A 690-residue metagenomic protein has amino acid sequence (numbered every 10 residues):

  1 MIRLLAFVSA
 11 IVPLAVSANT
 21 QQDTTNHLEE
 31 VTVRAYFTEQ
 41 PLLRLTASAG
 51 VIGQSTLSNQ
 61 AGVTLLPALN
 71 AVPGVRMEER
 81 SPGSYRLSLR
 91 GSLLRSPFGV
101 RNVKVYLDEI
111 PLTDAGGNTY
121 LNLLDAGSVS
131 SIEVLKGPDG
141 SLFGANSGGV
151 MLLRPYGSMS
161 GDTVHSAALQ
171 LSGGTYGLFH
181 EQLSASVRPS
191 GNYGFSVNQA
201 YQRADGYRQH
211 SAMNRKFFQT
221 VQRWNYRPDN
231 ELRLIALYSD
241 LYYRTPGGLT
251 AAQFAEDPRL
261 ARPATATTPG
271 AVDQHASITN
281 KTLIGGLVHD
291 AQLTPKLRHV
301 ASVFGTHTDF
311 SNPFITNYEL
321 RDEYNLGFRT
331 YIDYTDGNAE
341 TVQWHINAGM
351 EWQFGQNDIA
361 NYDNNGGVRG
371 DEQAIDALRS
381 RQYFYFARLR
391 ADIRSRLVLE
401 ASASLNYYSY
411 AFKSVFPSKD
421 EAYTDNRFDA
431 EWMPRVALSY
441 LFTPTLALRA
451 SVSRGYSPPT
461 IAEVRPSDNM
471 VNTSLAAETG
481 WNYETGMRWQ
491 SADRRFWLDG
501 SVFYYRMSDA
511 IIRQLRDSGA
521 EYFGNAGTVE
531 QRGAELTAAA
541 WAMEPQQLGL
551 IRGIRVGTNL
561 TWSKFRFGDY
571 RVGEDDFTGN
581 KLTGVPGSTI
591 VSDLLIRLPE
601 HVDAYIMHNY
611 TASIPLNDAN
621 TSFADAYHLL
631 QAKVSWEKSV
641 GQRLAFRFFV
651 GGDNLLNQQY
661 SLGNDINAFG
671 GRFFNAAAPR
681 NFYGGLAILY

Functional and structural regions predicted by a protein language model:
L65-A68, L87-S88, V103-Y106, Y120 (+3 more regions): N-terminal periplasmic accessory domains that precede and gate Gram-negative outer-membrane beta-barrel machines
L66-I110: Extracytoplasmic beta-strand/coil segments of soluble accessory domains associated with Gram-negative outer-membrane
I110-K136: Short acidic/polar hinge/loop motifs at secondary-structure boundaries that mediate gating or recognition
G173-R203, R208-P246, S277-L293, T330 (+6 more regions): Transmembrane beta-barrel wall of Gram-negative outer-membrane proteins
R298-F304, F310, L441, A447-S453 (+4 more regions): Membrane-embedded beta-barrel scaffold of Gram-negative outer-membrane proteins
D336, T341-G355, D376-R506, M543: Structural signature of Gram-negative outer-membrane beta-barrels, strongest in the C-terminal barrel of TonB-dependent
S395, Y407, F503-R506, G524-L616 (+1 more regions): Gram-negative outer-membrane beta-barrel transporters
I551-I554, H601, S613-P615, W636-Y690: C-terminal beta-signal and adjacent terminal beta-strands/loops of Gram-negative outer-membrane beta-barrel proteins
